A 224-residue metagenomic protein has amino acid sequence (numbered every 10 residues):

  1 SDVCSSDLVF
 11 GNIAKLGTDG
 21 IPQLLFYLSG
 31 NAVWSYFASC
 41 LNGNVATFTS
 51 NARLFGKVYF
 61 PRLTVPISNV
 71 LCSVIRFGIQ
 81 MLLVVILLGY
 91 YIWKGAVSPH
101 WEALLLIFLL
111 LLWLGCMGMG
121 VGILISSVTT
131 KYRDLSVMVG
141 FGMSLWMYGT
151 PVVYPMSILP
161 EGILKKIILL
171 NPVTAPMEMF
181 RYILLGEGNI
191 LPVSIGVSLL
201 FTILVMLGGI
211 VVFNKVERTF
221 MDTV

Functional and structural regions predicted by a protein language model:
S1-Q23, K165, E178, Y182-L185: Transmembrane helix-loop-helix hairpins at lipid-water interfaces of multipass membrane proteins, especially the type-1
C4-G17, R62, N69-G142, G188-V211: Alpha-helical transmembrane segments and their short interhelical loops
G11-N12, G43, G56-K57, G89 (+3 more regions): Transmembrane helix-loop junction
I21-Y90, V137, F141: Hydrophobic alpha-helical transmembrane segments of multi-pass membrane transport proteins
A32-N44, G115-V128, Y148-S157, G209-I210: Transmembrane alpha-helical segments that form the membrane-embedded catalytic/substrate-channel core of multi-pass
I75, I79, S136-V139, M143-W146 (+4 more regions): Membrane-interacting alpha-helical segments
Y148-G196: Short hydrophobic, aromatic-rich alpha-helical segments embedded in or entering the lipid bilayer of multi-pass
N214-V224: Short cytosolic juxtamembrane segments of multi-pass membrane proteins
